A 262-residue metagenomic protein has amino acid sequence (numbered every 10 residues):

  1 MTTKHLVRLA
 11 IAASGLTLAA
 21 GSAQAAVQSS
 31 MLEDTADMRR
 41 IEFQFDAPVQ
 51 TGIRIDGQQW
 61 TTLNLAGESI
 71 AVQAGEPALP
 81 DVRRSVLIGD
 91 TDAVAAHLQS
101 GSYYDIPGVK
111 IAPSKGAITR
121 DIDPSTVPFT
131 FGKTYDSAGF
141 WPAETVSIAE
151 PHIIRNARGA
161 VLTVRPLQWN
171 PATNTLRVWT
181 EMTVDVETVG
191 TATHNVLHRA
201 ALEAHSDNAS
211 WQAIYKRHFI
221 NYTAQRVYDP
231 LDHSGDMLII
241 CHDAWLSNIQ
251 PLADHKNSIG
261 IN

Functional and structural regions predicted by a protein language model:
M1-A10: Bacterial N-terminal signal peptides that target proteins for export
A10-A19: Bacterial N-terminal signal peptides
Q24-N262: Extracellular pro-sequences of secreted precursors
